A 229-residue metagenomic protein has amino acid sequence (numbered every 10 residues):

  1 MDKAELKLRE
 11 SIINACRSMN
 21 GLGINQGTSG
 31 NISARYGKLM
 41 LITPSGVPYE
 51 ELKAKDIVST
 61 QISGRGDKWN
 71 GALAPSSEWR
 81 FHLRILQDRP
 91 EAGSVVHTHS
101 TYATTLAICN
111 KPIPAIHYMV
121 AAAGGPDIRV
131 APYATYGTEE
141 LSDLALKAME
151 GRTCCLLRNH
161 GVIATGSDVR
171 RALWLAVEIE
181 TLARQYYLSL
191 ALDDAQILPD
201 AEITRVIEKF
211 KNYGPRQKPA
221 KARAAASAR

Functional and structural regions predicted by a protein language model:
M1-R229: Glycine-rich flexible loops
